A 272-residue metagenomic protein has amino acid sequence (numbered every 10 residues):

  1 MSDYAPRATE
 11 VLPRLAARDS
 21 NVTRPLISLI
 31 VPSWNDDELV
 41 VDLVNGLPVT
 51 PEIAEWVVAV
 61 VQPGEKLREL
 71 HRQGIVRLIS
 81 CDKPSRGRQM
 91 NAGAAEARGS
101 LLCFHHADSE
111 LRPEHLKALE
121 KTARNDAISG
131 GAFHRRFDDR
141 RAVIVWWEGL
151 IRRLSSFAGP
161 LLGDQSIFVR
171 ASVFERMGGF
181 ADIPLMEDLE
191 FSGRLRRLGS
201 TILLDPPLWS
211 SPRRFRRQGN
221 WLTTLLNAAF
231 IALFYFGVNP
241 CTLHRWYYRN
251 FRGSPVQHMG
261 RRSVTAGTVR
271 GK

Functional and structural regions predicted by a protein language model:
S2-V22, G193, R197-K272: Hydrophobic helical membrane-anchoring modules
R7, L12-L15, N35-V49, K66: Short, well-formed alpha-helical segments that are part of the catalytic scaffolds of diverse glycosyltransferases
P25-S28, E55, E190: Cell-envelope/extracellular polymer assembly enzymes that use nucleotide-activated donors
V31, V44-P48, E52-P63, I79-C81: Short beta-strand/loop segment that forms part of the nucleotide-sugar
C81-A97: Glycine-rich, basic loop-to-helix element that forms the pyrophosphate-binding segment of sugar-nucleotide handling
L102: Short aromatic/hydrophobic "clamp" motif used to bind/position activated sugar donors
E114-V143: Conserved donor NDP-sugar-binding/catalytic core segment of glycosyltransferases
L185-F191: Acidic donor-binding loop at a coil-to-helix junction in glycosyltransferase catalytic cores that engages
